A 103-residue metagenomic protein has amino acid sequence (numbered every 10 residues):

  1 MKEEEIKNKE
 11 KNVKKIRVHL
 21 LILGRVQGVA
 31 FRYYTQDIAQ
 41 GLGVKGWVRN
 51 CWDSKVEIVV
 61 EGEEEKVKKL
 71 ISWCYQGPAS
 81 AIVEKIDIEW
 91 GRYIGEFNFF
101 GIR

Functional and structural regions predicted by a protein language model:
M1-R103: Intrinsically disordered, low-complexity, mixed-charge
